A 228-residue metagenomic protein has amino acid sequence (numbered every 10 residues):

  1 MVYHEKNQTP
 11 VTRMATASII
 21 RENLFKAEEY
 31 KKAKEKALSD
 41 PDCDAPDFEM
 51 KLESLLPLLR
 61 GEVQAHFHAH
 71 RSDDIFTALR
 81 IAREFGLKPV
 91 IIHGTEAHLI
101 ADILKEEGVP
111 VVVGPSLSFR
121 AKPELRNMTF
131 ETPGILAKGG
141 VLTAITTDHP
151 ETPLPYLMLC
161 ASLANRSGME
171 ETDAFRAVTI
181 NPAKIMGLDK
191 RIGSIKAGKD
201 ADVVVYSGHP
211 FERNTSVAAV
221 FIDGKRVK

Functional and structural regions predicted by a protein language model:
M1-P89: Polyanionic/metal-chelating signatures
P10-S18, E49, S72-I75, H98 (+6 more regions): Electropositive phosphate-/nucleotide-binding environments in soluble metabolic enzymes
N23-K34, E84, G139, S167-G168 (+4 more regions): Change "in soluble alpha/beta enzymes" to "in soluble alpha/beta proteins
S54, L99-I100, T132, G193: Short acidic active-site motifs
Q64, K105, P110, G114-S207: His/Asp/Glu-enriched, well-ordered alpha-helical/loop segment that forms or immediately abuts the divalent-metal
H66-R71, K88-A97, S116-K122: Catalytic beta/alpha-barrel core
E96-E106: Active-site-adjacent beta->alpha loops and helix N-cap segments on the catalytic face of soluble alpha/beta enzymes
K196-K228: C-terminal cap of metal-dependent C-N hydrolases
